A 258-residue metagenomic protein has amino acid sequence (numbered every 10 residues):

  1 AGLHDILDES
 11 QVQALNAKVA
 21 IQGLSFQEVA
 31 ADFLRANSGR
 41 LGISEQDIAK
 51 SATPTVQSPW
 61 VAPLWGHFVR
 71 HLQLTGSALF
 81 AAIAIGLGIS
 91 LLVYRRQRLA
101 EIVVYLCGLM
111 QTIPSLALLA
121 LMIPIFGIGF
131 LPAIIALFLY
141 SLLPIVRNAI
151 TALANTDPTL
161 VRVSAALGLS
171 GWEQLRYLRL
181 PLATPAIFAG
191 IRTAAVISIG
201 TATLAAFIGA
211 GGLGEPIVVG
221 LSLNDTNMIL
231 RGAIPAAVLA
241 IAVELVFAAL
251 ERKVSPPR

Functional and structural regions predicted by a protein language model:
A1-R35: Extended ligand-binding regions for polar small-molecule ligands
L24-S25, F33-F80: Periplasmic/extracellular loop-to-transmembrane helix junction in inner-membrane transport proteins
P63-L74, L119, I123-P144, T184 (+2 more regions): Loop-to-helix entry region at the N-terminal start of transmembrane alpha-helices in multi-pass membrane transporters
G66, Q73-L74, I89-M122, L137 (+1 more regions): Cytoplasmic-entry segments and transmembrane alpha-helices of multi-pass inner-membrane transporters
G76, L139, G171-A205, R231 (+3 more regions): Transmembrane alpha-helices
Q97-R98, A154, R231-R258: C-terminal transmembrane helix and the adjacent membrane-cytosol boundary/short C-terminal tail of inner/organellar
P124, T201-A236, S255-R258: Glycine-rich helix-loop "coupling/hinge" segments at transmembrane-helix boundaries in multipass transporters
N148-T193, L213, I217, P256-P257: Short cytoplasmic-facing helical segments at TM-TM junctions of multi-pass membrane proteins
